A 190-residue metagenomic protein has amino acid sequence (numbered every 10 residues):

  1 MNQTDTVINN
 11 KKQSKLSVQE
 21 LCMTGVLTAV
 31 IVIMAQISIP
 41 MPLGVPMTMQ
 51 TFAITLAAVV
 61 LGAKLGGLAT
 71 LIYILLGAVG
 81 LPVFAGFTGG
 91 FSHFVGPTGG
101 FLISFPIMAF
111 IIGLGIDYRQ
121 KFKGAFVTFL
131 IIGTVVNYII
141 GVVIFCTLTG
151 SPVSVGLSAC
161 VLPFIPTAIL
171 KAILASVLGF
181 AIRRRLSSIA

Functional and structural regions predicted by a protein language model:
N2-G67: Hydrophobic transmembrane alpha-helices
Q3-K11, T24-V26, I33, F91-N137: Short helix-perturbing small/polar motifs within transmembrane alpha-helices
S17, A63-L68, Y118-F126, P152-V153: Membrane-helix interface segments
L21-G25, F52-L56, G66-I72, T98-I103 (+4 more regions): Hydrophobic alpha-helical transmembrane segments
G25, A29, I33, L56 (+11 more regions): Generic alpha-helical transmembrane segments of integral inner-membrane proteins, especially permease/transport modules
A35-P46, I74-M108: Interfacial aromatic-anchored transmembrane helix boundaries in multi-pass membrane proteins
I37, V60, G86-F87, G115-R119 (+1 more regions): Helix-loop junctions at the membrane-solvent interface of multi-pass transporters, primarily the C-terminal
L43, K121-A190: Membrane-embedded alpha-helical hairpins and interfacial helices in multi-pass inner-membrane proteins
